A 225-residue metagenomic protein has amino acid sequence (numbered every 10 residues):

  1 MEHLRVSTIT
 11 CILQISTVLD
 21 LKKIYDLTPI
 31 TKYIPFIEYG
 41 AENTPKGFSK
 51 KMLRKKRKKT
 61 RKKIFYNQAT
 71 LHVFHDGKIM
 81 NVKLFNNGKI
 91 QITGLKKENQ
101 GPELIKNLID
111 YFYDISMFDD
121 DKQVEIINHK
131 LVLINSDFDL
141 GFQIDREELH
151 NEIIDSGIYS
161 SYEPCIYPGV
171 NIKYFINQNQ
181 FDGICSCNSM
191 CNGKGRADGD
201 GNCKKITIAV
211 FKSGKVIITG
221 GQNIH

Functional and structural regions predicted by a protein language model:
M1-H225: Intrinsically disordered, low-complexity polar/charged tails and linkers
